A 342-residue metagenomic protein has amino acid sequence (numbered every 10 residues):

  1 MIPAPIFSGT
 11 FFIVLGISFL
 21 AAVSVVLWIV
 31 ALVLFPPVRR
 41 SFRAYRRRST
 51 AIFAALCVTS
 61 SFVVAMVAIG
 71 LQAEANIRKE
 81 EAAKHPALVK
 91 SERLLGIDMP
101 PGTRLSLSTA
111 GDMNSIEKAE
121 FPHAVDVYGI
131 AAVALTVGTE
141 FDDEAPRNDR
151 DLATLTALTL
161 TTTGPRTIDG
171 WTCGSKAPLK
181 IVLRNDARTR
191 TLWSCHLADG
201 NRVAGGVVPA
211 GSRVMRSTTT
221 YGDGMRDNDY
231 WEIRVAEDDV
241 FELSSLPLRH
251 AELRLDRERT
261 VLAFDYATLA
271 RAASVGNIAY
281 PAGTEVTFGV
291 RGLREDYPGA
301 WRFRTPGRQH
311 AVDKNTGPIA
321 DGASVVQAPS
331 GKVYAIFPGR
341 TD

Functional and structural regions predicted by a protein language model:
M1-R40: Membrane-embedded alpha-helical segments of integral membrane proteins
G16-F19, A65-D342: Glycine/tyrosine- and acidic-biased, solvent-exposed loop/turn segments at the edges of beta-strands
V23-V30, L56-F62, R190, L262: Short low-polarity hydrophobic stretches
F35-R43, Q72-N76: Transmembrane-cytosolic junction motif
Y45-A73: Internal/C-terminal transmembrane anchor helices
